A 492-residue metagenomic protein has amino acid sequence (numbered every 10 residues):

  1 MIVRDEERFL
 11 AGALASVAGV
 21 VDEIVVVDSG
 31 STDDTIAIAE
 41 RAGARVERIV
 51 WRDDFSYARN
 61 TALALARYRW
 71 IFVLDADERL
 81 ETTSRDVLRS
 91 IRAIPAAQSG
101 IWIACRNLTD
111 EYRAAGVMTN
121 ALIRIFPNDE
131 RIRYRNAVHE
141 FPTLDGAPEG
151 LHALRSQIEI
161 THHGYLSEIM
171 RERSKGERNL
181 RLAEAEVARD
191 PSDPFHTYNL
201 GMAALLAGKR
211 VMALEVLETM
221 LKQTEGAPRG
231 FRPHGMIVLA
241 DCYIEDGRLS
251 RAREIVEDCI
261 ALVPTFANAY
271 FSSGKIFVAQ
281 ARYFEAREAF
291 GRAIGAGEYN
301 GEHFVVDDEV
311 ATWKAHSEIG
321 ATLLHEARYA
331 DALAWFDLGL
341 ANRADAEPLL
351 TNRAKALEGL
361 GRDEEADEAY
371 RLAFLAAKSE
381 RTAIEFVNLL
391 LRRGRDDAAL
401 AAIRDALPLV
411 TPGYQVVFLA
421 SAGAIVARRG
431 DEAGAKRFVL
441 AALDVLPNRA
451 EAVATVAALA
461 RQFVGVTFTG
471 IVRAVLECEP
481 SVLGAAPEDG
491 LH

Functional and structural regions predicted by a protein language model:
M1-E23: Short, well-formed alpha-helical segments that are part of the catalytic scaffolds of diverse glycosyltransferases
S16, V20, D28-E40, W51 (+1 more regions): A conserved acidic beta->alpha catalytic loop
I36-T61, L65: Conserved donor nucleotide-binding strand/loop of the catalytic core
S56-L63, L74, L80-E215: Catalytic-site signature of metal-activated, phosphate-bearing donor transferases, centered on the GT-A/GT-A-like
I71: Short aromatic/hydrophobic "clamp" motif used to bind/position activated sugar donors
N199, V238, S272, E318 (+4 more regions): Canonical tetratricopeptide repeat
